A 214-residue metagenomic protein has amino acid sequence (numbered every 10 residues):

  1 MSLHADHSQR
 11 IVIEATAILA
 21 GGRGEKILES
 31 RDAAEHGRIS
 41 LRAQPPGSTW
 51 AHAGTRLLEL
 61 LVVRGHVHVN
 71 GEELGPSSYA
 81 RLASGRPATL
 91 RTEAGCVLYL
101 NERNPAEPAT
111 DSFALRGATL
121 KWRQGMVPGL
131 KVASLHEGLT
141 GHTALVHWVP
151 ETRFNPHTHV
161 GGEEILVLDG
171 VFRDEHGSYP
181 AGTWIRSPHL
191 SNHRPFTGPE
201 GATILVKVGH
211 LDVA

Functional and structural regions predicted by a protein language model:
M1-H36, G95-T140: A short, N-terminal "cap"/entry segment at the start of jelly-roll beta-barrel domains of the cupin/DSBH fold
R23-E72: The feature marks the first
L41, T49-G54, G71-E72, R91 (+4 more regions): Short histidine-centered beta-strand/loop micro-motifs that create catalytic or ligand/metal-coordination sites
G54-V69, T152, H159-E175, A181: Glycine- and acidic-residue-biased ligand/ion/polar-headgroup-sensing regions
V69-A88, R173-H193: Short acidic-glycine-tyrosine-enriched beta hairpin
E73, S84-P108, H189-A214: Ligand-binding loop in jelly-roll beta-barrel domains
R116-D169, D174: Surface-exposed interaction/gating patches
